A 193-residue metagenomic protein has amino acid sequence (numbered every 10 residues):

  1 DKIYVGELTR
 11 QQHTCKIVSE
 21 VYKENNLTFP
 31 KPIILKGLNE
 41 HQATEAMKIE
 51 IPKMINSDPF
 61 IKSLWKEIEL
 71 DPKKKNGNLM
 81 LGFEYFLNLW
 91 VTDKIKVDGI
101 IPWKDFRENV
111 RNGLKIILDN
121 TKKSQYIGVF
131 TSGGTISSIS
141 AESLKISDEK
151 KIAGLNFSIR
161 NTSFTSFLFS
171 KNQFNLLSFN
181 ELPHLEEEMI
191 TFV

Functional and structural regions predicted by a protein language model:
D1-L81: Phosphate-coordination/substrate-recognition cap region in phosphate-metabolizing enzymes
Y4, Q125-T131: Beta-strand elements within well-structured catalytic alpha/beta cores of enzymes that handle phosphate/sulfate esters
E7-R10, V97-K104, N156-S158: Active-site metal-coordination segments of metallo-dependent hydrolases
R10, T135-I136: Alpha-helix capping/helix-boundary segments
T14, T131, T162-T165: Ser/Thr-centric signal marking residues that sit in or immediately flank functional binding/regulatory motifs
T14-I17, N109-I116, I139: Amphipathic alpha-helical segments that form well-ordered structural scaffolds and often line/cohere around active
E24, E40-L64, P72, K104 (+2 more regions): Acidic, low-complexity terminal tails and accessory targeting/binding regions of phosphate-metabolizing enzymes
L70-T121, T131: Hydrophobic, aromatic-enriched interface-forming segments
